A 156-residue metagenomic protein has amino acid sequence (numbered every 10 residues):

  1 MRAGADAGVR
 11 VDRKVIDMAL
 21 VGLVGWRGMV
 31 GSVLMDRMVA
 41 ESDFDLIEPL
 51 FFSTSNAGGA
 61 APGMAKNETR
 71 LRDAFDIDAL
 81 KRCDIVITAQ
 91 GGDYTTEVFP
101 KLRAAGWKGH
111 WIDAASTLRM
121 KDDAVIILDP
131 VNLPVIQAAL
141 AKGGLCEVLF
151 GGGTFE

Functional and structural regions predicted by a protein language model:
A3-D17: Short, Lys/Arg-enriched N-terminal segments with co-localized hydrophobic residues within the first ~10-30 amino acids
K14-E156: N-terminal Rossmann-like NAD(P) cofactor-binding subdomain of oxidoreductases, focused on the glycine-rich
